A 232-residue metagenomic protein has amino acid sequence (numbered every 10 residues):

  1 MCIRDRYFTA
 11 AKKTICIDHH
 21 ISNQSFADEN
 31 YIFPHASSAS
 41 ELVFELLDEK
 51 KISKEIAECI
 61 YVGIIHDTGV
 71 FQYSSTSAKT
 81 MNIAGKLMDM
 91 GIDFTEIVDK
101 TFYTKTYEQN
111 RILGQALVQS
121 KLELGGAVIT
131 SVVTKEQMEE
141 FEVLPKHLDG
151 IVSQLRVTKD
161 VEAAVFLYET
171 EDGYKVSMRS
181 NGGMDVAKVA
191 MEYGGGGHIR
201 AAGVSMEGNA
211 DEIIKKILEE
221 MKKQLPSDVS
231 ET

Functional and structural regions predicted by a protein language model:
M1-I3: Short, small-residue-biased leader/transition segments that mark boundaries at the very start of proteins
R6-K12: Short, conserved loop/helix-junction motifs that constitute active-site signature segments in enzyme catalytic cores
F8, S25, S53-K54, G91 (+1 more regions): Alpha-helix termination/capping residues and helix-transition junctions
K13, D48, E207-N209: Solvent-exposed, well-ordered amphipathic alpha-helical segments that flank/support binding or catalytic loops
K13-I17, E29-I32, I129, V165: Hydrophobic/aromatic beta-strand patches that form the interior of the parallel beta-sheet core in alpha/beta enzyme
I17-I83: Short alpha-helices
I65-Y193, G197-T232: Hydrophobic helix-and-loop "lid/oligomerization" segment in the mid-to-C-terminal part of catalytic domains
